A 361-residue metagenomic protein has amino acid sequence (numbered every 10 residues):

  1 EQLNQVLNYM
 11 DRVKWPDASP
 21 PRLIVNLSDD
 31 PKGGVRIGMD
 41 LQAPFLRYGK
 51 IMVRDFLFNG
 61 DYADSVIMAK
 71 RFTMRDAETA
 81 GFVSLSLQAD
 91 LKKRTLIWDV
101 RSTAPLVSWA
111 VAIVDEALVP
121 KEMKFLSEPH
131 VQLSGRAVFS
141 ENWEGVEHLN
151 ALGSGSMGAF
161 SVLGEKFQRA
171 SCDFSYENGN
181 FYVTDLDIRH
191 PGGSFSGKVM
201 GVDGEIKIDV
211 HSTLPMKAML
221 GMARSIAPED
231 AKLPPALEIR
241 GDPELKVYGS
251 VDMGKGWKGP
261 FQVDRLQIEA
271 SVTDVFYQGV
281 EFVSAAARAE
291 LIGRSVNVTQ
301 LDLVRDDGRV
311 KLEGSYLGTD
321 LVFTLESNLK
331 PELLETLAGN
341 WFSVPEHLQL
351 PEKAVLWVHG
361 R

Functional and structural regions predicted by a protein language model:
E1-M68, T79-F181, G193-N297, V304 (+1 more regions): Membrane-proximal interfacial segments on either side of biological membranes
R71: Nucleotide-sugar donor-binding loop of glycosyltransferases
L186, T299-L301: Tandem-repeat architecture and repeat-register "anchor" residues
